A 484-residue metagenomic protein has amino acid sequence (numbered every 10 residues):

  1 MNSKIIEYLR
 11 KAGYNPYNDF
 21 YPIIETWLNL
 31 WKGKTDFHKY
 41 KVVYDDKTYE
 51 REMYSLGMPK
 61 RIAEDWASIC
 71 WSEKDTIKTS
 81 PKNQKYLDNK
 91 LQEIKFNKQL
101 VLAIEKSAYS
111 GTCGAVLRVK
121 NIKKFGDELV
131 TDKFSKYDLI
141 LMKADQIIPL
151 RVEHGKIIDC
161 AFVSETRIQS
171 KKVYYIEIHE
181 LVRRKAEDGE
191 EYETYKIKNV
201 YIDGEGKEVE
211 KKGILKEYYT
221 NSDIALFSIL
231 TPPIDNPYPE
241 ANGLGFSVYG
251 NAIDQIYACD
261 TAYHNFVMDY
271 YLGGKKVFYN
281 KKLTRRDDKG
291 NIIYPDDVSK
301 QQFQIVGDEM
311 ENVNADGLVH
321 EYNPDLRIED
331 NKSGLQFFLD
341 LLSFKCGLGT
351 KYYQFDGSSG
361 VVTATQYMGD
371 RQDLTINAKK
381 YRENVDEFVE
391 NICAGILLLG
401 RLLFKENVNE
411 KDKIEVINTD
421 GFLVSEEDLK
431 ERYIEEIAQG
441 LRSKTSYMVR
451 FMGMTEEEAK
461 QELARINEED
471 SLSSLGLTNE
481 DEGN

Functional and structural regions predicted by a protein language model:
M1-I158, R167: Extended, helix-rich architectural segments
I77-K82, D287, E309-D428, L463-I466 (+2 more regions): Surface-exposed loop-to-helix/strand elements on domain peripheries
L87, L339, C393, K444-T445: Generic structural marker for isolated residues within well-ordered, non-membrane alpha-helices of soluble domains
L91, Y270, S343, L397 (+3 more regions): Residue-level preference for well-ordered alpha-helical positions
L102-K106, L117-K120, Y270-Y279, Y352-S358 (+2 more regions): Short coil/turn segments at secondary-structure boundaries
G114-F246: Extended, regular secondary-structure scaffolds
E210-G369, I417: Extended, charged amphipathic alpha-helical segments
R432-N484: Activation/maturation switch segments at domain boundaries
